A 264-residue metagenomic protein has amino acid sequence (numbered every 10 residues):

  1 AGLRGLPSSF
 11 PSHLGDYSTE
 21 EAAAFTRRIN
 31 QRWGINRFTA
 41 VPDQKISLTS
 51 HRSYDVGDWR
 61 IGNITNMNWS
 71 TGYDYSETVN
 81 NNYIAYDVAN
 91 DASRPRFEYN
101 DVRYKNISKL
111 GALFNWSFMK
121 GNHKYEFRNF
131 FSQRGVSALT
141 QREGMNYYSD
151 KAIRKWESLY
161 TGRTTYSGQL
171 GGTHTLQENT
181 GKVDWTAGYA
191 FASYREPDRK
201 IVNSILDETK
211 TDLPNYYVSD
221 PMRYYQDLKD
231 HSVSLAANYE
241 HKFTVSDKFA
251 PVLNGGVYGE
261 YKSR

Functional and structural regions predicted by a protein language model:
A1-G15, N68-N82, R134-A138, A192-S204: Short, solvent-exposed beta-strand-terminating loops
A1-T39, K210-R223: Flexible glycine-rich, low-complexity coil/linker segments exposed to the extracellular/periplasmic environment
L3-L6, D16, A112, T173 (+1 more regions): Intrinsically disordered, low-complexity regions
A22-Q31, Y86-F97, G144-R154, D207-P221: Flexible, solvent-exposed coil segments and beta strand-coil junctions, predominantly the extracellular/periplasmic
F25, I29-T140, R163-L170: Transmembrane beta-barrel wall of Gram-negative outer-membrane proteins
W33-N36, P95-V102, K151-L159, G171 (+2 more regions): Extracellular loop and loop/strand-boundary signature of outer-membrane beta-barrel proteins
E77-N90, S132-R134, Q141-A152, R199-K210 (+1 more regions): Flexible, surface-exposed loop regions and adjacent strand-edge segments of Gram-negative outer-membrane beta-barrel
M119-F130, R134, L159-R264: Face-selective signature of the C-terminal outer-membrane beta-barrel domain
